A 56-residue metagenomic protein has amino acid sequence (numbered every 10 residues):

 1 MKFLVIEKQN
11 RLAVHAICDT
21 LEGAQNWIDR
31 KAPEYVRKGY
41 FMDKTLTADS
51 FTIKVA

Functional and structural regions predicted by a protein language model:
M1-G23, W27: N-terminal acidic leader/helix
L12, Q25, D29-A56: Short, mixed-charge low-complexity intrinsically disordered segments
